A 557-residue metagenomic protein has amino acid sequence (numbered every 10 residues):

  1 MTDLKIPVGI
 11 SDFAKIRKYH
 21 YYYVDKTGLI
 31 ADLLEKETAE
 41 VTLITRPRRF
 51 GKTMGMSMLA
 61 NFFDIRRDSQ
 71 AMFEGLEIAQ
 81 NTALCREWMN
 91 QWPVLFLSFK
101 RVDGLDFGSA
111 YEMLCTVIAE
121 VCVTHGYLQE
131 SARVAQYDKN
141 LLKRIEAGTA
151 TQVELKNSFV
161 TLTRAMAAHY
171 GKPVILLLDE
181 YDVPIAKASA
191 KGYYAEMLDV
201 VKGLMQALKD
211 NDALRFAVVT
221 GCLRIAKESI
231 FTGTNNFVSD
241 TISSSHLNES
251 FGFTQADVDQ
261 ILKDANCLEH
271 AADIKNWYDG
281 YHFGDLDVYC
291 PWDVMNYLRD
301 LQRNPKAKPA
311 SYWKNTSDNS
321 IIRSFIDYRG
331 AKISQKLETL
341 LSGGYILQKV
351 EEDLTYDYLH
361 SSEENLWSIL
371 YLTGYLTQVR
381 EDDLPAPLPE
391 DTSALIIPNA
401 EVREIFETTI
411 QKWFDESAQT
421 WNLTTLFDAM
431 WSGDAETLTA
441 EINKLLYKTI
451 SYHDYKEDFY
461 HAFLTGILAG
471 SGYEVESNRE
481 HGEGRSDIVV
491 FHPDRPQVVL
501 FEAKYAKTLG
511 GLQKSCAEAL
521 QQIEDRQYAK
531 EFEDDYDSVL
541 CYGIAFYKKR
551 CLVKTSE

Functional and structural regions predicted by a protein language model:
M1-N81, L445: Walker A/P-loop-proximal flanking segment of P-loop NTPase domains
V8-R17, V102, S109, M113-K156 (+1 more regions): Conserved P-loop NTPase mechanochemical-coupling segment
F62, G203-A207, K514-I544: Short, charged, amphipathic alpha-helix that recurs within catalytic cores of restriction-modification and other
D64-Y127: P-loop NTPase motor core
C122, S158-H169, E196-A217, Y528-E531: Substrate-engagement module of ASCE P-loop NTPases
L177, V183, Y193-T234: Sensor-1/coupling segment of RecA-like P-loop NTPase cores
S229-T232, D240-R299: Amphipathic alpha-helical segments of the small helical/lid subdomains adjacent to P-loop NTPase cores
F237, Y289-Q521, D525-Q527, S538 (+1 more regions): Extended alpha-helical interface modules used as scaffolds for assembling large macromolecular complexes
